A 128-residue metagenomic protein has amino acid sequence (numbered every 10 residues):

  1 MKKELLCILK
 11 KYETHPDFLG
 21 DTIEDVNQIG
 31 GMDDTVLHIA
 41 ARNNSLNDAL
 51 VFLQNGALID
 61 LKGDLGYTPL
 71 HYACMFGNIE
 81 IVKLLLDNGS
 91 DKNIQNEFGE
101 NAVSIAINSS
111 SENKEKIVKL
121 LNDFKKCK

Functional and structural regions predicted by a protein language model:
M1-T35, I39-N43, L50, Q54 (+1 more regions): Intrinsically disordered, low-complexity regulatory segments in ankyrin-centric signaling systems
N47-D48, E80-I81, N113-I117: Conserved ankyrin/ankyrin-like repeat signature
